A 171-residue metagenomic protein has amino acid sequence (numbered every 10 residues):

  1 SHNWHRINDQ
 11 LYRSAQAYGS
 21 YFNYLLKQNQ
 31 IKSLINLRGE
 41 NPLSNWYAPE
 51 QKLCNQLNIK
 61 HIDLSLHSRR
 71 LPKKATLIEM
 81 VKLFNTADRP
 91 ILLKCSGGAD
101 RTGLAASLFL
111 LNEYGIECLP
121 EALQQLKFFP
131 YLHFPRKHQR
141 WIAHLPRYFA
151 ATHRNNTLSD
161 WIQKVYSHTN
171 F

Functional and structural regions predicted by a protein language model:
S1-I91, L104-F171: Cys-dependent protein tyrosine phosphatase-like superfamily
C95: Short cysteine clusters
G98: Substrate/cofactor-recognition hotspot
R101: Glycine/aspartate-rich loop-and-adjacent alpha/beta segment that forms the canonical ThDP
